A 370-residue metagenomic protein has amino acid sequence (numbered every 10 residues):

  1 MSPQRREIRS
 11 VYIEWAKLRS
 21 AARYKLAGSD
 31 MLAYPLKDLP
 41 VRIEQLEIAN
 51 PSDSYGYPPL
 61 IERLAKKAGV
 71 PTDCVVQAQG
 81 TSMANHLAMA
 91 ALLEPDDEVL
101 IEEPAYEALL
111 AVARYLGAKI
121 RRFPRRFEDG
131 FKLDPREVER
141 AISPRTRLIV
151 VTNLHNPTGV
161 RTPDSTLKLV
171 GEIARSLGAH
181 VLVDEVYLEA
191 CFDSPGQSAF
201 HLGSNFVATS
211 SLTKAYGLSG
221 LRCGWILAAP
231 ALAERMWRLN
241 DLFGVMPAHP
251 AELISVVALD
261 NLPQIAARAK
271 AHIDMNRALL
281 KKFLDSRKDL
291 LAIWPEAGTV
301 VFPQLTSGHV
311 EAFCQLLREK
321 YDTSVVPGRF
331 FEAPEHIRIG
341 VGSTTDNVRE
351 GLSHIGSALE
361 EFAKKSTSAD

Functional and structural regions predicted by a protein language model:
S2-L87, E361-K365, D370: N-terminal small-domain helix-loop-helix segment of the aminotransferase-like
A91-V151: PLP-dependent aminotransferase-like
D97, A118, S176-A179, S204: A short helix->loop->beta-strand "cap" motif at the edges of active sites that frequently abuts
L116, S176-L177, R287, Y321 (+1 more regions): Helix C-cap/helix->beta junction micro-motif
F127-D193: Active-site phosphate-binding strand-loop segment of PLP-dependent enzymes
L202-D274, K281-K282, S353, S357 (+1 more regions): Conserved core segment of the aminotransferase class I/II
V256, H272-K281, L291-Q304: Conserved glycine-rich beta-strand-loop-beta hairpin in the small C-terminal domain of fold type I
L316-V325, F331-D370: PLP-dependent enzyme catalytic core of the Aspartate aminotransferase-like
